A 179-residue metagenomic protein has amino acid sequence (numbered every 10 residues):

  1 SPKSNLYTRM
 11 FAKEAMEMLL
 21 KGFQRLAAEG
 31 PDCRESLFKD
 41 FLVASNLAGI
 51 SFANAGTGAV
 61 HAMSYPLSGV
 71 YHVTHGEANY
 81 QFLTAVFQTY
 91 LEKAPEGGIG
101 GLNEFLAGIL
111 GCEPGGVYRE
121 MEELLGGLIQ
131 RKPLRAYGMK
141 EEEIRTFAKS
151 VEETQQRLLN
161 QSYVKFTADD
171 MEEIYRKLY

Functional and structural regions predicted by a protein language model:
S1, G22-E29, A44-S51, P66-V73 (+2 more regions): Short hydrophobic alpha-helical module
S1-A55, Y163: Carboxylate- and glycine-rich phosphate/diphosphate-binding segment that chelates Mg2+/Mn2+
K13-Q24, K39-N46, V60, S64 (+7 more regions): Predominant activation on well-ordered alpha-helical scaffold segments within soluble catalytic domains
N46-N79, Q156-L158: Glycine-rich phosphate/pyrophosphate-binding beta-alpha loops
V70-E143: Gly/Pro-rich interdomain helix-loop hinge
E143-Y179: Short, amphipathic C-terminal "tail helix"
